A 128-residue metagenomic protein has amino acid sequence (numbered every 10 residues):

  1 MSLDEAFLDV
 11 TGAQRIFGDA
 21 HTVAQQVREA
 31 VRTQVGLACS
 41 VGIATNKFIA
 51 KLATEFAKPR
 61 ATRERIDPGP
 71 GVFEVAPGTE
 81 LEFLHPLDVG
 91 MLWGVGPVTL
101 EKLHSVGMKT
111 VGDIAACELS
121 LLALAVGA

Functional and structural regions predicted by a protein language model:
M1-A128: Nucleic-acid-contacting surfaces of polymerase cores and analogous helical-repeat interfaces
